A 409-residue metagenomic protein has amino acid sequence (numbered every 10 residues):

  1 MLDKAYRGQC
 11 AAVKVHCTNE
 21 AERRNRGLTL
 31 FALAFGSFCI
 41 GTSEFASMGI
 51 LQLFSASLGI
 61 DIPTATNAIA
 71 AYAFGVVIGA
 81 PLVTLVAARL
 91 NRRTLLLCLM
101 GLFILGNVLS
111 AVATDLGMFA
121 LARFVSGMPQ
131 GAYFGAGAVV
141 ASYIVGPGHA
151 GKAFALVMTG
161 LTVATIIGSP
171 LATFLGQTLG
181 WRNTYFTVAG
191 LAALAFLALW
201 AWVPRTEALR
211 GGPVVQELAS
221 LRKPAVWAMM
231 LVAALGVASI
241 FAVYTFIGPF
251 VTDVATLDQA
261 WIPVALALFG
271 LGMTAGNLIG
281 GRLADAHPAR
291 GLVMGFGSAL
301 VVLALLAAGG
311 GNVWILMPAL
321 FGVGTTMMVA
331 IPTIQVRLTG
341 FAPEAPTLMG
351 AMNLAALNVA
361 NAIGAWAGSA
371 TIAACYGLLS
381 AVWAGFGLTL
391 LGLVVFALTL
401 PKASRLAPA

Functional and structural regions predicted by a protein language model:
G59, N91, V112-M118, G309-G310: Helix-breaking motifs and short loop linkers at transmembrane-helix boundaries and internal kinks in secondary membrane
I78-T114: Conserved MFS/SLC helix-loop-helix module at the cytosolic interface between two early adjacent transmembrane helices
A80-N91, G276-P288: Helix-to-loop junctions at the C-terminal end of transmembrane segments in multipass secondary transporters
G106, G117-S126, W314-G322: Paired small-residue
L116-M118, P147-A201, F250: Helix-loop-helix hairpin linking two adjacent transmembrane segments in secondary transporters
A122-G160: Cytoplasmic helix-loop-helix junction between adjacent transmembrane helices in 12-TM secondary transporters
R290-I334: C-terminal transmembrane helical hairpin of 12-TM major facilitator-type secondary transporters
F341-G377, G385: A late C-terminal transmembrane helix in Major Facilitator Superfamily
